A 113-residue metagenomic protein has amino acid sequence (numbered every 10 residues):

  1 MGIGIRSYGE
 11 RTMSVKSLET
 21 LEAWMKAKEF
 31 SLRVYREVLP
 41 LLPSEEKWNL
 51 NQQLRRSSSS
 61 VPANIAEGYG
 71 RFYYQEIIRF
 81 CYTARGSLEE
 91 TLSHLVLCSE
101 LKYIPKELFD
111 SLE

Functional and structural regions predicted by a protein language model:
M1-E113: Amphipathic alpha-helical assembly/interaction segments
